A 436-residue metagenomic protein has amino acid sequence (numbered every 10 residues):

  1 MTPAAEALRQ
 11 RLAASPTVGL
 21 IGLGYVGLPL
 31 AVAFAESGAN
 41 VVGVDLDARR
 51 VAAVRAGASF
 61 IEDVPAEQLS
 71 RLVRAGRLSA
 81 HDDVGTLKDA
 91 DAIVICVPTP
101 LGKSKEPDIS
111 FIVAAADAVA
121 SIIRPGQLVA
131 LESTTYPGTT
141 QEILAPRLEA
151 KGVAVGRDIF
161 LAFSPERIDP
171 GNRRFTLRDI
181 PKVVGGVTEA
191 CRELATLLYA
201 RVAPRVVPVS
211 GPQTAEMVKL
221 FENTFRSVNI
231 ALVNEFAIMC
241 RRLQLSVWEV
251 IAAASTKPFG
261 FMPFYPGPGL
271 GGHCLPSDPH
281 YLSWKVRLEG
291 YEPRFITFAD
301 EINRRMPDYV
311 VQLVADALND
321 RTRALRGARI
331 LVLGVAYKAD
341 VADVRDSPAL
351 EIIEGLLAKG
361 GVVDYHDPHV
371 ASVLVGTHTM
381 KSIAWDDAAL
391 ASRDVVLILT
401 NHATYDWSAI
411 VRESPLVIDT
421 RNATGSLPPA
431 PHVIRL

Functional and structural regions predicted by a protein language model:
M1-L436: Structural/interface elements that position substrates and couple domains in central-metabolism enzymes
